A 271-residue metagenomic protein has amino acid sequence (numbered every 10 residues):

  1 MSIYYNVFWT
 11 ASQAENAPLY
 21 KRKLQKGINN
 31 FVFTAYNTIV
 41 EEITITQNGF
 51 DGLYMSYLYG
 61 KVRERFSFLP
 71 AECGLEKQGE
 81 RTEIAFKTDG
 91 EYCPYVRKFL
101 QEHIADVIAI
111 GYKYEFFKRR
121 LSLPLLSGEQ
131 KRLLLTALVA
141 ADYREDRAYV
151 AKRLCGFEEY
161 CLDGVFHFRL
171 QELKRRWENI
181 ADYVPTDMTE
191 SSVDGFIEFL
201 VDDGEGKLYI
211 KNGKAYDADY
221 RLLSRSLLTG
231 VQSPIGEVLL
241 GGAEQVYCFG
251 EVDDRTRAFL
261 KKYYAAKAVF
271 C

Functional and structural regions predicted by a protein language model:
M1-Y4, Q25, F31-A35, Y263-C271: Short amphipathic alpha-helical segments
I3-F8, I43, G206-L208, G242-F249 (+1 more regions): Hydrophobic beta-strand segments of well-ordered beta-sheets in folded domains
A11-Q232, G236-V238: Conserved mixed alpha/beta catalytic, RNA-binding, or beta-rich assembly cores of soluble enzyme, regulatory
A218-C271: C-terminal structured domains
